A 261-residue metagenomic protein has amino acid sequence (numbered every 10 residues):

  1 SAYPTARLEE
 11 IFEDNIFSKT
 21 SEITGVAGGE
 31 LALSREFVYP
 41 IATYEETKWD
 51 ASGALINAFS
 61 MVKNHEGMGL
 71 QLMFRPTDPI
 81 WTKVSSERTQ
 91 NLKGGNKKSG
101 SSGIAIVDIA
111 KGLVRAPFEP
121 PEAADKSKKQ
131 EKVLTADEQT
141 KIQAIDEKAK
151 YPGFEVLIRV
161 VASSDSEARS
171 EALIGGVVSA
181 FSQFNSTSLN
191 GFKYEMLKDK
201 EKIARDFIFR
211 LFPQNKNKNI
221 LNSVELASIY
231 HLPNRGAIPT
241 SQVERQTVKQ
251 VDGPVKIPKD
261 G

Functional and structural regions predicted by a protein language model:
S1-K259: Extended, folded cores of ATP/NTP-driven motor/assembly subunits in large transport and secretion machines
